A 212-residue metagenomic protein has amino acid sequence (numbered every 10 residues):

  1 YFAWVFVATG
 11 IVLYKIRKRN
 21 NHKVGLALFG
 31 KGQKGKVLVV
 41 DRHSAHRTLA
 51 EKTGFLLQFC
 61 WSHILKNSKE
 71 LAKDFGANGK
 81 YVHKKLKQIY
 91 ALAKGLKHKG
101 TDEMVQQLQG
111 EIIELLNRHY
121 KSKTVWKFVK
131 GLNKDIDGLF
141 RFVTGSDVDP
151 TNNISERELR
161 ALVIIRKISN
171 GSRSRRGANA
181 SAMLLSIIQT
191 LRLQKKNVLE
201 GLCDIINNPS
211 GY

Functional and structural regions predicted by a protein language model:
Y1-Y212: Catalytic center-proximal scaffold of phosphoryl-transfer enzymes
